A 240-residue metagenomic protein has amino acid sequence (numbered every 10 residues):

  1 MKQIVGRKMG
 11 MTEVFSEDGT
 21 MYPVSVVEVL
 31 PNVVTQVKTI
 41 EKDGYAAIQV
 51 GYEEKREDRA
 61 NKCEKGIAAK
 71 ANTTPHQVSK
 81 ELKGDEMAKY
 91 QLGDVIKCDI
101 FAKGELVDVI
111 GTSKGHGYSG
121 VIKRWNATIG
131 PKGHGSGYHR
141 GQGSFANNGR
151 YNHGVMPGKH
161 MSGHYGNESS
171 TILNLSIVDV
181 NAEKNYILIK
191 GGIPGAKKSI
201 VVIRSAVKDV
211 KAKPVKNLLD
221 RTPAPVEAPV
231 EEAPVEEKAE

Functional and structural regions predicted by a protein language model:
M1-E240: Extended basic (Lys/Arg/His-rich) segments that typically form rRNA-contacting surfaces in ribosomal proteins
